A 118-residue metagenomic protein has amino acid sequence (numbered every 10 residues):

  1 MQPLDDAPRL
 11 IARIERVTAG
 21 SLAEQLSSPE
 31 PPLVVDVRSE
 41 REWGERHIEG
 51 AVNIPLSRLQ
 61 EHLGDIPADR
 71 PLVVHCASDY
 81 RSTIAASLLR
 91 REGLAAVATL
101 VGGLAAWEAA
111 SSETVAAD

Functional and structural regions predicted by a protein language model:
M1-L33, V37-D118: Rhodanese-like catalytic fold shared by cysteine-dependent sulfurtransferases and DSP/PTP-type phosphatases
